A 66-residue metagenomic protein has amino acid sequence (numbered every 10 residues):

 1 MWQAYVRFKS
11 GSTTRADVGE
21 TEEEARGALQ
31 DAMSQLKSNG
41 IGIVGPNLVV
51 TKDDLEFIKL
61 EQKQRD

Functional and structural regions predicted by a protein language model:
M1-S12: Short aromatic-glycine-(Arg/Gly/Cys) micro-motifs in beta-strand/loop hairpins
S12, E22, Q64-D66: Residues that cap or initiate secondary-structure elements
S12-T14, N47: Short, mixed charged/polar active-site loops that provide acid/base catalysis or chelate metal/phosphate cofactors
T14-A16, R26, L60: Short acidic, gly/pro-rich beta-turn/loop elements at beta-sheet edges and active-site/ligand-binding grooves
R15-E20, T51-L55: Short amphipathic beta-strand/extended segments with alternating polar/hydrophobic composition
E20-G42: A short, charged, amphipathic alpha-helix used as a generic interaction element across diverse proteins
L36-D66: Short, mixed-charge low-complexity intrinsically disordered segments
